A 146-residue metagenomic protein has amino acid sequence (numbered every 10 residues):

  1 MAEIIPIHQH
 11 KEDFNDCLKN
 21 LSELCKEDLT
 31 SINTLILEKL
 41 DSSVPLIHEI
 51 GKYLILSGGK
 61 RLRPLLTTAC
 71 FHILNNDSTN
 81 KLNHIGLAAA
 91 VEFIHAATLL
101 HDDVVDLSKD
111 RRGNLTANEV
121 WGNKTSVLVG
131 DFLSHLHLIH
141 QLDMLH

Functional and structural regions predicted by a protein language model:
E3-I4: Active-site beta->alpha loop and helix N-cap motifs at the rims of alpha/beta catalytic domains
K11, L18, S22: Double-stranded RNA-binding/processing signature
D28-T30, T34-H146: Mg2+-dependent prenyl diphosphate-binding active-site environment of isoprenoid biosynthetic enzymes
